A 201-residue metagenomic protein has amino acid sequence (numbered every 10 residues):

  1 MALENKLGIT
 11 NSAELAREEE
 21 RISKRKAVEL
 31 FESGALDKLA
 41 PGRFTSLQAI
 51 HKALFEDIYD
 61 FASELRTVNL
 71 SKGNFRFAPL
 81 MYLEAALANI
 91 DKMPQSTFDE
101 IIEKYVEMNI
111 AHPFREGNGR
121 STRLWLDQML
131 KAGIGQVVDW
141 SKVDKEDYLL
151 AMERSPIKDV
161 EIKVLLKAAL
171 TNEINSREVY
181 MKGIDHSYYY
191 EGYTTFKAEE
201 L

Functional and structural regions predicted by a protein language model:
M1-L201: FIC/Doc superfamily catalytic core
